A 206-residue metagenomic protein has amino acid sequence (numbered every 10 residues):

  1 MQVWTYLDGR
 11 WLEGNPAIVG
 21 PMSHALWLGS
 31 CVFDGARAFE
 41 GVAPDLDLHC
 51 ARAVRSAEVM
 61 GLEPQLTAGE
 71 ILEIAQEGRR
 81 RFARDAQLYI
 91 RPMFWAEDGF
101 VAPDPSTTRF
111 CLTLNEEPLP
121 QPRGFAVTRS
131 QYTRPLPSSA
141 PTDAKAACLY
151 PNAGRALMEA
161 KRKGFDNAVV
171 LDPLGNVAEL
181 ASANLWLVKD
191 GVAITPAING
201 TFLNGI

Functional and structural regions predicted by a protein language model:
M1-E77, W95, P103-I206: Helix-start/capping segments and mature chain N-termini
A75, R84-M93: Ordered, amphipathic secondary-structure segments that act as subunit-interaction surfaces in large macromolecular
F82-R84, V101-P103: An exposure/low-complexity boundary signal
